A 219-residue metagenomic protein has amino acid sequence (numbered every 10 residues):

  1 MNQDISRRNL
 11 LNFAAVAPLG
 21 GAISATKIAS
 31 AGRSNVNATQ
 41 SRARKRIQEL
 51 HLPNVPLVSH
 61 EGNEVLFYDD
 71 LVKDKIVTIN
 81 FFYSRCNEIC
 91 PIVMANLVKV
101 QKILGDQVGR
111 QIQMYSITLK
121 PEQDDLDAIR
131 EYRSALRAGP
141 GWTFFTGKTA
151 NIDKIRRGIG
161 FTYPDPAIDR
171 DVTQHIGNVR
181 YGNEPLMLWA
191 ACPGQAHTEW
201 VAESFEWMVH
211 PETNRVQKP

Functional and structural regions predicted by a protein language model:
M1-P18: N-terminal secretory signal peptides and thylakoid transit peptides that target proteins across membranes
S24-N54: N-proximal helix/coil linker or "cap" segments that precede and/or mark the start of modular domains
P56-I76: A short beta-strand-turn-helix
D69-I89: Short active-site neighborhood of thiol/selenol oxidoreductases, capturing the structured segment around
M94-Y115: Conserved helix-turn-beta segment immediately C-terminal to the redox Cys motif in thioredoxin-like folds
Q111-D124, G141-A150: Thiol-based oxidoreductase modules, predominantly thioredoxin-like and allied folds used for disulfide exchange
E131-I176: Short, internal strand/loop/helix patches that form the active-site neighborhood or redox-interaction surface
D169-P219: Thiol-/selenol-based redox modules, centered on thioredoxin-like and closely related oxidoreductase domains
